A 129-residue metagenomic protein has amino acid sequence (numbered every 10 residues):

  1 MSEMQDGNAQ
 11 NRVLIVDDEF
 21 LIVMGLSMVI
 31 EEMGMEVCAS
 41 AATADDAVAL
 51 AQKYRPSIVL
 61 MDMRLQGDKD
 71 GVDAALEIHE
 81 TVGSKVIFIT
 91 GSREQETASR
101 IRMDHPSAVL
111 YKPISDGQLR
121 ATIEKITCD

Functional and structural regions predicted by a protein language model:
M1-R12, G117-D129: Non-catalytic signal-transmission and effector/linker regions of two-component phosphorelay proteins
F20-A39: Two-component/phosphorelay signaling modules centered on CheY-like receiver
S27, S40-I58: Acidic, metal-coordinating helix/loop segments flanking the phosphotransfer/catalytic sites of two-component signaling
T43-D46, K69-D73: Acidic catalytic/metal-coordinating carboxylates
D62-M63: Active-site residues of response regulator receiver
V72-S84: Short amphipathic alpha-helix used as the core "switch/output" element in two-component signaling
D73, I87, S92-Y111, A121: Alpha4 helix (beta4-alpha4-beta5 surface) of REC/receiver domains from two-component response regulators
